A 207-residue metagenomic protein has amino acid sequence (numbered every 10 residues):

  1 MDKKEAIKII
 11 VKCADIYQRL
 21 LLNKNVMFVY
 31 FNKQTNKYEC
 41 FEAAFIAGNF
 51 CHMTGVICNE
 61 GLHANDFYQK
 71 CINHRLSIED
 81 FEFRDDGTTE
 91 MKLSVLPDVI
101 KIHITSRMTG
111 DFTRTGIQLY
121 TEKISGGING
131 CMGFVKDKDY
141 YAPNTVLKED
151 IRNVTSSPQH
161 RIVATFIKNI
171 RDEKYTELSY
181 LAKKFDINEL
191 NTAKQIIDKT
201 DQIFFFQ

Functional and structural regions predicted by a protein language model:
M1-E122, I167-Q207: An acidic, glycine-rich, mixed-charge low-complexity segment common to nucleic-acid enzymes
G127-L181: Compact beta-sheet-dominated globular domain cores
